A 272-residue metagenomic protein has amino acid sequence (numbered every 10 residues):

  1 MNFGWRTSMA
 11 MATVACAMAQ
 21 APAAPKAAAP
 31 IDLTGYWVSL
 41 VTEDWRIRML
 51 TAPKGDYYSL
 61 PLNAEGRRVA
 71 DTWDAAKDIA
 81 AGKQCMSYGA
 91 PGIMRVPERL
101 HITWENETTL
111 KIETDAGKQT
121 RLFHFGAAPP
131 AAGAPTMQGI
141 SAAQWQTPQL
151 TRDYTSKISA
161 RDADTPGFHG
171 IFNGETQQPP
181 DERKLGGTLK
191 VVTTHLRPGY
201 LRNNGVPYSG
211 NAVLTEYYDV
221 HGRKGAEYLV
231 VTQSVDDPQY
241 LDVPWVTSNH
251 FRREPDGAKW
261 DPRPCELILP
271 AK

Functional and structural regions predicted by a protein language model:
M1-A10: Bacterial N-terminal signal peptides that target proteins for export
M11-A21: Hydrophobic h-region of N-terminal signal peptides that target proteins for export in Gram-negative bacteria
A19-K272: PEST-like low-complexity, intrinsically disordered acidic/proline/serine-rich tracts that flank trafficking/processing
